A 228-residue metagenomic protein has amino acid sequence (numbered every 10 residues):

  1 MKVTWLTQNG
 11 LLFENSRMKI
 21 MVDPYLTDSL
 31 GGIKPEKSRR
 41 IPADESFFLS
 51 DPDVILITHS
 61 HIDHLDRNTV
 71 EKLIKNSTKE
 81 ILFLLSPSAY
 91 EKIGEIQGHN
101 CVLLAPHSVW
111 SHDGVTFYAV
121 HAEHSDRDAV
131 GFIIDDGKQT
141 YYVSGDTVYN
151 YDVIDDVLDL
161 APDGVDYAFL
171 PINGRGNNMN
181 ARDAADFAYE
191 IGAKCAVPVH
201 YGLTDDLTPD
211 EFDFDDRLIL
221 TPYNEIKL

Functional and structural regions predicted by a protein language model:
M1-L30, K34-R39, D210-K227: Zn-dependent metallo-beta-lactamase
K2-W5, K19-D23, T116-H121, T140-D146: Active-site-proximal beta-strand elements of phosphoester/diester hydrolases
L6, T78-Q139, R217-L228: Metallo-beta-lactamase
M18-L56, S60, R67-K75, T147-D163: Pre-active-site segment of Zn-dependent metallo-hydrolases
V22-D23, D51-D63, F83-P87, Y142-T147 (+3 more regions): Active-site neighborhood of phospho(di)ester-bond hydrolases with catalytic His/Asp-centered motifs
D28-S29, H61-L65, Y90-K92, S108-S111 (+4 more regions): Active-site environment of divalent metal-dependent phosphoester hydrolases
L82, Q97-W110, D159-G164, D183-L228: Binuclear metal-ion centers of metallo-dependent hydrolases, dominated by the metallo-beta-lactamase
E123-E190, D206: Active-site-proximal loop/helix segments of hydrolase catalytic cores
